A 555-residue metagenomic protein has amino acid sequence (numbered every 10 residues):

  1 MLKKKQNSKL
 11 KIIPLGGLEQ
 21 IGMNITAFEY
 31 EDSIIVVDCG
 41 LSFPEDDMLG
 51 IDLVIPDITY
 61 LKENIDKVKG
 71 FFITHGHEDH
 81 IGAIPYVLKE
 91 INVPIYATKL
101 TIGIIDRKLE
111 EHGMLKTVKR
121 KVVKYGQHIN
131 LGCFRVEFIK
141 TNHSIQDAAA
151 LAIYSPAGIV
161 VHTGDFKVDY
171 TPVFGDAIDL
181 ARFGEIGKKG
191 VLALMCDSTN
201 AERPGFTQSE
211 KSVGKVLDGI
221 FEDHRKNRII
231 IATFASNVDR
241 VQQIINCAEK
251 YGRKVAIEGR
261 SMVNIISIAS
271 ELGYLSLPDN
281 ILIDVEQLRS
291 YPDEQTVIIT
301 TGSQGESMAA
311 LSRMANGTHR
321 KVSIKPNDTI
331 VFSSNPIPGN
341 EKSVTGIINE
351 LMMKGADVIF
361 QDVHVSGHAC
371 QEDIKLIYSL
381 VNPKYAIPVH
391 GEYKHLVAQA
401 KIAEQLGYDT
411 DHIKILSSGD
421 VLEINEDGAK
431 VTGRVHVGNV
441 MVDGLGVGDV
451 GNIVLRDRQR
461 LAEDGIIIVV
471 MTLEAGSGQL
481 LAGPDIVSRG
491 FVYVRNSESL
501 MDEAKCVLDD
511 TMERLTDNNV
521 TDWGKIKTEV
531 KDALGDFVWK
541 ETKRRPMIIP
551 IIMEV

Functional and structural regions predicted by a protein language model:
M1-P14, H436-G448: Short, Gly/Pro- and small/polar-rich lid/capping loops
L2-F72, H77-S290, A309-S323, K342-T345: His/Asp/Glu-rich metal-coordinating catalytic cores of metallo-dependent phosphodiesterases/hydrolases acting on
I12-P14, R120-V122, A193-M195, I330 (+3 more regions): Conserved beta-strand scaffold positions in the cores of enzyme catalytic domains, especially in NTP/NDP-utilizing
L18, S42-D46, G50, K67-V68 (+5 more regions): A glycine- and charged-residue-rich anion-binding loop/surface
P94, I387, I549: Short glycine-rich phosphate-binding loop at a beta-alpha junction
L109, A403, V538: Conserved hydrophobic residues forming the short capping helix/wall of the S-adenosyl-L-methionine
R203-S333, I337-N519, K527: Hard-cation-handling environments
N519-V555: C-terminal tails and terminal domains of large nucleic-acid-associated and other macromolecular-machine proteins
